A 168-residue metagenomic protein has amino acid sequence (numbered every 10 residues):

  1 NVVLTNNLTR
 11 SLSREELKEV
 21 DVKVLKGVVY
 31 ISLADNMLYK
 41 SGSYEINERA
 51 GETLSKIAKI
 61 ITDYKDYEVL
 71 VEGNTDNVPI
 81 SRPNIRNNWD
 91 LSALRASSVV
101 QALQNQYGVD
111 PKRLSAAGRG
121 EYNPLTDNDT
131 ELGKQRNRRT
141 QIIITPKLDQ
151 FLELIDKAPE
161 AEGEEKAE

Functional and structural regions predicted by a protein language model:
N1-K23: Extracellular/lumenal/periplasmic "stalk" regions immediately C-terminal to a signal peptide or transmembrane helix
V2, L38-E52, K56, Y64 (+1 more regions): Periplasmic OmpA-like peptidoglycan-binding domain that tethers envelope proteins to the cell wall
V24-V28: Short Gly/Ser/Thr- and Asp/Glu-enriched loop/turn motifs at secondary-structure junctions
V29-A34: Short, aliphatic-rich beta-strand segments
